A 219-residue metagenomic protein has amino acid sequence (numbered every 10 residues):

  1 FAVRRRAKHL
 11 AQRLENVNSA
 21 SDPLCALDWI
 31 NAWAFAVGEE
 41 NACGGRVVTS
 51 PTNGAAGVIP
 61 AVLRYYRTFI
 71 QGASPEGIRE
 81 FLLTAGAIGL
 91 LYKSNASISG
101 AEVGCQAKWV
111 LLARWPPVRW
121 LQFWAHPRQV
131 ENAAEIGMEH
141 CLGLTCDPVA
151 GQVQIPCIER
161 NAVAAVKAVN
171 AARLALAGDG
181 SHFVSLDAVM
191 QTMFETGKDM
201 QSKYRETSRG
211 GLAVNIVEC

Functional and structural regions predicted by a protein language model:
F1-G104, G211-C219: Accessory "access/gating" subregions that flank catalytic or transport cores
H9, V47, N53-A56, I98 (+8 more regions): A generic structural micro-environment signature that highlights single residues at secondary-structure boundaries
Q12-A20, Y66-I70, K93-S97, L112-R119 (+3 more regions): Short, charged low-complexity intrinsically disordered segments located at boundaries of structured domains
P23, L27-A34, T52-A55, I59 (+10 more regions): Generic structural signal for well-ordered, non-membrane alpha-helical segments in soluble metabolic enzymes
A32, A36, G57-R67, L83-L91 (+3 more regions): Contiguous, well-ordered alpha-helical segments that form the cores/surfaces of helical PPI scaffolds
N95-C105, Q129-A133, L144: A beta-strand-loop signature enriched in Asp, Gly, Thr, and Trp that corresponds to the sialidase/neuraminidase Asp-box
W120-C219: Functionally critical mobile loop/hinge segments
